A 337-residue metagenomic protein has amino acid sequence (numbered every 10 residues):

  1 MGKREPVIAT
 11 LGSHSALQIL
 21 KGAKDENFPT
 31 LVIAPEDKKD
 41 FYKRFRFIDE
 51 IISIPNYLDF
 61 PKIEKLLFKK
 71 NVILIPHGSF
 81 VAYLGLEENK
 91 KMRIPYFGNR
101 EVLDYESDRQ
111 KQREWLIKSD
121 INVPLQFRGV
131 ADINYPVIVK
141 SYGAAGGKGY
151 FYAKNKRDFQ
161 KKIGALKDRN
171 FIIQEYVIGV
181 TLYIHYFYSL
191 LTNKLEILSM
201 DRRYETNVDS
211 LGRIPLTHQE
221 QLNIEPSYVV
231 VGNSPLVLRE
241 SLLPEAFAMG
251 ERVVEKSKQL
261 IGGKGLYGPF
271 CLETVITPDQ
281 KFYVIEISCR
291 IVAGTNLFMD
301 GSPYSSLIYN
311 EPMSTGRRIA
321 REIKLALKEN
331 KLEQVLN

Functional and structural regions predicted by a protein language model:
A16-K21, K39-F41: Short N-terminal binding/cap micro-motifs at the start of the first secondary-structure element
I19-E26, E64-L67: Surface-exposed amphipathic alpha-helices with a cationic face
P29-D37: Short internal beta-strands
E36-V137, A145, N155: Conserved N-proximal alpha/beta basic substrate-recognition cap immediately N-terminal to, or forming the N-lobe
V102-D201, H218, R239-R252: Active-site nucleotide/adenylate-binding loops and adjacent lid/helix of ATP-dependent enzymes
Y186-K258, S288-A320: ATP-dependent carboxylate/phosphate-activation module, predominantly the ATP-grasp catalytic core and closely related
E255-N296: Conserved metal-phosphate-binding beta-hairpin within the catalytic cores of diverse ATP-dependent phosphoryl-transfer
T277, L307-N337: Peripheral (often C-terminal) accessory segments that flank ATP-dependent C-N-forming ligase machineries
